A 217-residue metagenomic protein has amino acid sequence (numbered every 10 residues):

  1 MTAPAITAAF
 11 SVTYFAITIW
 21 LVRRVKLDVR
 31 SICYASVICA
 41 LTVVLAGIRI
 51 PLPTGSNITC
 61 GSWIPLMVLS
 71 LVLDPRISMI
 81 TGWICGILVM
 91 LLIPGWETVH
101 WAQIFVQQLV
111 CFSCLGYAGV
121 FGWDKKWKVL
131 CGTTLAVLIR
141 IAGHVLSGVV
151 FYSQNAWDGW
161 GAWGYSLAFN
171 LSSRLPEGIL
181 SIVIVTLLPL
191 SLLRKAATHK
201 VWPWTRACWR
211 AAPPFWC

Functional and structural regions predicted by a protein language model:
M1-C217: Loop-helix junctions at membrane interfaces
